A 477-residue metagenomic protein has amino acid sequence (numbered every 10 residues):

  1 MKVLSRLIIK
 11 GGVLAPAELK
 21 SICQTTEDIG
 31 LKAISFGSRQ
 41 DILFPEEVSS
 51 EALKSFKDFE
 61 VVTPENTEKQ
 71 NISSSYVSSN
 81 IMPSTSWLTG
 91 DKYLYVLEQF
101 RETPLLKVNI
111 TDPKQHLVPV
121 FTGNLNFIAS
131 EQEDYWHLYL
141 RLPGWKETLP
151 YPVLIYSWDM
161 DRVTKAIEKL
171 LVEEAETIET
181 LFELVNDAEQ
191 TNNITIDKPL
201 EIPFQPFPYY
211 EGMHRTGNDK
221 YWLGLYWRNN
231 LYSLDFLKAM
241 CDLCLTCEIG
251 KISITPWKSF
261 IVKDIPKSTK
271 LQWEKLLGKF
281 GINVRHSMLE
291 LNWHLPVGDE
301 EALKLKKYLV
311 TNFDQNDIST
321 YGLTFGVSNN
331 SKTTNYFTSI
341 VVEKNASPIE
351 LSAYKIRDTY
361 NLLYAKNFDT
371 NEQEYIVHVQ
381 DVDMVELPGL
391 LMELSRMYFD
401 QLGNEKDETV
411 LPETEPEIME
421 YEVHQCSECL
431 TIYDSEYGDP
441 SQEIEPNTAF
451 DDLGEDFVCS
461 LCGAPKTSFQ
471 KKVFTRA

Functional and structural regions predicted by a protein language model:
K2-P143, G224-L245, I249-K355: Small-residue-enriched alpha-helical segments and adjacent helix-cap loops that form tight helix-helix packing
F100-N192, A346-L391: Mobile "lid/hinge" segments at catalytic clefts and subdomain interfaces of large enzymes
I167-K258, K263-P266: Long, internal scaffold/assembly segments composed of regular secondary structure
R285, D434, V458, T467-S468: Short functional micro-motifs and their immediate structural scaffolds
M419-Y421, G454-F457: Flanking scaffold residues of small Cys/His-coordinated metal-binding clusters
C426-C429, C459-C462: Short cysteine-rich clusters marking metal-coordination/redox-active sites
Y437-E445, Q470-A477: Short cysteine/histidine-rich zinc-coordinating motifs and their immediately flanking basic loops
S441-D456: Short linker/helix segments within small regulatory modules
